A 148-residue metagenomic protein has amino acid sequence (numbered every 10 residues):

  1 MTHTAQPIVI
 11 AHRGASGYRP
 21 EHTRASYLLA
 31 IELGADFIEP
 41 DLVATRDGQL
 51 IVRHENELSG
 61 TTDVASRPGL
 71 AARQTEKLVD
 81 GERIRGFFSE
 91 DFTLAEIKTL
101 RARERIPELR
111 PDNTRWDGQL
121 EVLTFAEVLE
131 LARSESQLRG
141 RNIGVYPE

Functional and structural regions predicted by a protein language model:
M1-E148: Phosphate-group recognition and catalysis centered on beta-loop-alpha active-site segments
